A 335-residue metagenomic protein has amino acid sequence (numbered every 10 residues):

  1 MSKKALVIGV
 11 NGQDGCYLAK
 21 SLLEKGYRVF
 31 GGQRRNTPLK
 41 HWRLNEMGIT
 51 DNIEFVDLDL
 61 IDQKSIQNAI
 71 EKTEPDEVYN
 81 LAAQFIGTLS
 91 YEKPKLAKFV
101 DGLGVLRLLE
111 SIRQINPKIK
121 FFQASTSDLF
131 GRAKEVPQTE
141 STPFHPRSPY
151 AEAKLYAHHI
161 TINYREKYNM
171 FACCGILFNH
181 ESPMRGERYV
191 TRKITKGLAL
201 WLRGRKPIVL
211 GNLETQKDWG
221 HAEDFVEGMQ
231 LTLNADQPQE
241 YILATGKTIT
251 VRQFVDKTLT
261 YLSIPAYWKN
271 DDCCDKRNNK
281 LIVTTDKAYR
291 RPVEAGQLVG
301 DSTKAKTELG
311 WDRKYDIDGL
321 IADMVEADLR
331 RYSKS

Functional and structural regions predicted by a protein language model:
M1-H180, E223, L233, G296 (+3 more regions): N-terminal Rossmann-like NAD(P)+-binding domain of SDR-like oxidoreductases, especially those catalyzing
E24, G31-G32, L58, E187 (+2 more regions): C-terminal substrate-binding subdomain of Rossmann-fold SDR/epimerase-dehydratase oxidoreductases
